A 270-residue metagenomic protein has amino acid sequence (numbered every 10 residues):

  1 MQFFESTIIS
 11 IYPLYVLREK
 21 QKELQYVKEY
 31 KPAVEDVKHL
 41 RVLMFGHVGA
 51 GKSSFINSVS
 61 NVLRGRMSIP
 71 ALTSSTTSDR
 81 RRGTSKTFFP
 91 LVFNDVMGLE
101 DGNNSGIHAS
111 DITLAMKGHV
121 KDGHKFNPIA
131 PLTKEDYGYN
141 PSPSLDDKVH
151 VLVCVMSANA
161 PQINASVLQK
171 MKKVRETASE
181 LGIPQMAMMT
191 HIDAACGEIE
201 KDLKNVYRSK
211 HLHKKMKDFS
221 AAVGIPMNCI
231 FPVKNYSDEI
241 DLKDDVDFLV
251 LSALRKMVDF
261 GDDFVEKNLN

Functional and structural regions predicted by a protein language model:
Q2-D36: N-terminal pre-Walker A segment at the start of P-loop NTPase domains
Y30-D36, V59-I183, H191-H211, K234-E239 (+2 more regions): Switch- and interface-adjacent substructures of P-loop NTPase systems
L40-R64: Glycine-rich phosphate-binding P-loop
L43-F45, N94, M188: Short hydrophobic segments within beta-strands
K148, L181, F219-M227: A structural motif corresponding to the C-terminal end of an alpha-helix and its immediate exit/capping segment
K210, K214-I225, S237-I240: C-terminal structured domain segments
